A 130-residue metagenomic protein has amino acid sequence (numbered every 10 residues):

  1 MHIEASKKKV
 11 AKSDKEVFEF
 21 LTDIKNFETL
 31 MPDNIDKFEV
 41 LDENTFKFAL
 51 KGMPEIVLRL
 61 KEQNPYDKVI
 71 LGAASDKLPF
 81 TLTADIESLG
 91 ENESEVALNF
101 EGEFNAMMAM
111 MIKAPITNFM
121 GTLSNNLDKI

Functional and structural regions predicted by a protein language model:
M1-E39, T45: Hydrophobic ligand-binding cavity/cleft-lining segments
H2, L30, V69, M111-A114 (+2 more regions): Amphipathic alpha-helical hairpins
H2-K7, T45, E55, K68 (+2 more regions): Intrinsic-disorder/low-complexity, polar/charged segments enriched in Ser/Thr/Lys/Arg/Asp/Glu/Gln
K8, I56-E62, T81-S88: Hydrophobic/aromatic beta-strand elements that line small-molecule binding cavities or substrate pockets in beta-rich
K15-V17, T45, E55, P65 (+4 more regions): Generic "edge-of-domain/loop-turn" microfeature
T29, F38-K77: Glycine-rich portal/gate segments that line the openings of hydrophobic small-molecule binding cavities
A74-N125: Beta-strand/loop substructures that line and gate deep hydrophobic ligand-binding cavities in soluble
